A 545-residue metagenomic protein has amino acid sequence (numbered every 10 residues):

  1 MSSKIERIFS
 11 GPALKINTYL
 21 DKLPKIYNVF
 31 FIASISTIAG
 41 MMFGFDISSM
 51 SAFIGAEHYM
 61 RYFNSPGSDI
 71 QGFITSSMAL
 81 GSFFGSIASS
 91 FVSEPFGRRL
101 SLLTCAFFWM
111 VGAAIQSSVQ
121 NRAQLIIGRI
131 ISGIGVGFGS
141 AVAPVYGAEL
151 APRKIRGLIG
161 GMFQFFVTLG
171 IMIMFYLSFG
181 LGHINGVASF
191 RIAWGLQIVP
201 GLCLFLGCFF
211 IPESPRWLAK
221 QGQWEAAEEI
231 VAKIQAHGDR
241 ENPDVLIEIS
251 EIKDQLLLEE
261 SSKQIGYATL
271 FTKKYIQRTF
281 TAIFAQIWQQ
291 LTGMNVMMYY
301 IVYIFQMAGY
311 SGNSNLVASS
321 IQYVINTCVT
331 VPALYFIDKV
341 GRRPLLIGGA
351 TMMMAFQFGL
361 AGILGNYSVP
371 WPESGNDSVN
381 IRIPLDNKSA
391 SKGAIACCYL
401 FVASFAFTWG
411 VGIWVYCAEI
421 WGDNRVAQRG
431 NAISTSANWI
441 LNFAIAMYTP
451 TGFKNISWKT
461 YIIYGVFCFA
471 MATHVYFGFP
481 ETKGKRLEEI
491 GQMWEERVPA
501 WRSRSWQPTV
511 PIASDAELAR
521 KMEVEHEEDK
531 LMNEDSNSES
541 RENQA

Functional and structural regions predicted by a protein language model:
M1-A232, S250, D254-A545: Alpha-helical transmembrane bundle of multi-pass membrane proteins
I234-E248: Short intracellular "coupling" helices and adjacent cytoplasmic loop segments at the cytosolic face of multi-pass
